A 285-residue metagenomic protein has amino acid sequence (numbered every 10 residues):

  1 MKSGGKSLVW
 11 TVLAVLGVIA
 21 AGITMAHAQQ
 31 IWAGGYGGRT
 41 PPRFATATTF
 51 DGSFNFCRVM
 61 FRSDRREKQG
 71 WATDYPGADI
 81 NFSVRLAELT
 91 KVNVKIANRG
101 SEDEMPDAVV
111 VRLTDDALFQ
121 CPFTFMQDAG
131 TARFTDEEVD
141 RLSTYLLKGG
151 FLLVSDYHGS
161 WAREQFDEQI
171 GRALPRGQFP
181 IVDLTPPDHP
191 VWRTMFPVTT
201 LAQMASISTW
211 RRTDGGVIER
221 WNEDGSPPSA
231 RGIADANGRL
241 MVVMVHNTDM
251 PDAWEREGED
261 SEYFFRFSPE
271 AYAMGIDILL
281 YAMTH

Functional and structural regions predicted by a protein language model:
M1-L8: N-terminal secretory signal peptides that target proteins for export/translocation
T11-G22: Bacterial N-terminal signal peptides
H27-F123, A129-G130, D249-D252, R256-H285: Aromatic-Pro/Gly-enriched surface loop or interdomain linker that acts as a lid/target-recognition segment
A33-G37, D64-E67, A162-E255, Y272: An acidic, glycine-rich "communication" segment
A47-G52, D115-Q120, Y145-L147, P175 (+1 more regions): Extracellular/periplasmic catalytic domains that process cell-envelope and extracellular macromolecules
F56, L118-D167: Short alpha-beta junction capping motif
G77, N81, R85, E137 (+6 more regions): Extracytoplasmic/secreted proteins, especially bacterial periplasmic and envelope-associated proteins
V92-V109, V154-H158, G177-D188: Surface-exposed patches in mature extracellular/periplasmic domains of secreted proteins
